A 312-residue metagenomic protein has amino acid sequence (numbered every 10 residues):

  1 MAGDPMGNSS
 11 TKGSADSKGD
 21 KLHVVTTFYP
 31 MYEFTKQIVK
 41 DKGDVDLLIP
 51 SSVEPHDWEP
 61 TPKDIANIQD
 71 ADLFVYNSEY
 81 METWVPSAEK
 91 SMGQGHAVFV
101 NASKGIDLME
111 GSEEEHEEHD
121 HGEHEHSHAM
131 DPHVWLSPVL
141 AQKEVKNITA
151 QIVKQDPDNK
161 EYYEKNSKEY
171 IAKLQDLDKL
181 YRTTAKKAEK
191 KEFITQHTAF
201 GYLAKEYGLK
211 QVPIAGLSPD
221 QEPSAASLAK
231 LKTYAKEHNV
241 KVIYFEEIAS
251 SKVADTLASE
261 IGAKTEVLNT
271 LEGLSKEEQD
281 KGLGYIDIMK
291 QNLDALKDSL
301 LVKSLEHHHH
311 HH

Functional and structural regions predicted by a protein language model:
M1-H312: Extracytoplasmic metal-acquisition and chelation regions
